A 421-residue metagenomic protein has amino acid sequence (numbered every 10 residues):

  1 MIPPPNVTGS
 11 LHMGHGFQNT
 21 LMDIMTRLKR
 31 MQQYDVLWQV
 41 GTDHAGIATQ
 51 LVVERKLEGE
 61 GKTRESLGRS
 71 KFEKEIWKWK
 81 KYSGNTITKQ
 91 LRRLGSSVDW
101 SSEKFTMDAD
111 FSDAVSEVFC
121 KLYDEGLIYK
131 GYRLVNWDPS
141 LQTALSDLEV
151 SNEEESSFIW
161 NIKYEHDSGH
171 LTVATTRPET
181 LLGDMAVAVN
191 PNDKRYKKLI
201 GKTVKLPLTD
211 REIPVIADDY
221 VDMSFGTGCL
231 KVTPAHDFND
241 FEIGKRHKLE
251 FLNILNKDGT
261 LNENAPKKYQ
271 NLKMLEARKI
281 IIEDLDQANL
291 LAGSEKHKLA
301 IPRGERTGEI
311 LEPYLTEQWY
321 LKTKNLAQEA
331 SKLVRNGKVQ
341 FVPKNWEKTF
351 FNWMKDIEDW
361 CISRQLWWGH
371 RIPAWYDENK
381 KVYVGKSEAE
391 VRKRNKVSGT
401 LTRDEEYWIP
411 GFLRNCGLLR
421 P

Functional and structural regions predicted by a protein language model:
M1-L11, S96, S101, V221 (+1 more regions): Short, conserved helix/loop micro-motifs enriched in His/Cys and acidic residues
M1-L51, R55, G59: N-terminal cofactor/phosphate-binding cores enriched in small/glycine residues, especially glycine-rich loops such as
I2, G14-F17, L21, G41 (+4 more regions): Secondary-structure capping and boundary motifs in well-ordered enzyme cores
V7, G14-G16, G41, V118 (+6 more regions): Conserved phosphate/anionic-ligand binding catalytic regions in large, soluble enzymes, centered on
Y34-D35, V115, E149, P178: Catalytic alpha/large subunits of respiratory electron-transfer oxidoreductases, centered on bis-MGD molybdoenzymes
D35, P178-D258, D286: Catalytic alpha/beta core of large soluble enzyme barrels
E54-L171, F225-Y383, E388-S398, D404-Y407: Residue patterns forming the tRNA-binding/recognition surfaces of aminoacyl-tRNA synthetases and related DALR
Y164-S168, P191, K205-D210, D377-N379 (+1 more regions): Short acidic, glycine-rich loop/turn motifs
